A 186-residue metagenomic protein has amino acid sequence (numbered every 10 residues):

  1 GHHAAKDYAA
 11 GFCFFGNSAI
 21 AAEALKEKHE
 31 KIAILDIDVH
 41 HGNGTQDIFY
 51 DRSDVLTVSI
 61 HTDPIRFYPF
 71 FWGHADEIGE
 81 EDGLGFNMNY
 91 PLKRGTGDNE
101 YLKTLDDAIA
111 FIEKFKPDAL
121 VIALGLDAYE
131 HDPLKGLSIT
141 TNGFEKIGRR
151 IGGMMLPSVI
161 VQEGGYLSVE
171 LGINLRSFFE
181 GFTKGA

Functional and structural regions predicted by a protein language model:
G1-R150, F179-E180: Conserved alpha-helical scaffold segments that buttress catalytic/binding sites
L35, V161, V169: Active-site-adjacent beta-strand anchor residues
R94, G164-G165: Short loop or secondary-structure boundary microenvironments that flank and position key functional residues
D98, L167-S168: Alpha-helix N-cap/loop-to-helix initiation residues
H131-K135, S168-I173: Metal-dependent catalytic neighborhoods of phosphoester/phosphodiester hydrolases
T141, E170-A186: Short, electropositive alpha-helical surface patch
G153: Catalytic-site microenvironment of enzymes that process N-acetyl-hexosamine-containing cell-wall polysaccharides
L156-G164: Short acidic/histidine-rich active-site segments
